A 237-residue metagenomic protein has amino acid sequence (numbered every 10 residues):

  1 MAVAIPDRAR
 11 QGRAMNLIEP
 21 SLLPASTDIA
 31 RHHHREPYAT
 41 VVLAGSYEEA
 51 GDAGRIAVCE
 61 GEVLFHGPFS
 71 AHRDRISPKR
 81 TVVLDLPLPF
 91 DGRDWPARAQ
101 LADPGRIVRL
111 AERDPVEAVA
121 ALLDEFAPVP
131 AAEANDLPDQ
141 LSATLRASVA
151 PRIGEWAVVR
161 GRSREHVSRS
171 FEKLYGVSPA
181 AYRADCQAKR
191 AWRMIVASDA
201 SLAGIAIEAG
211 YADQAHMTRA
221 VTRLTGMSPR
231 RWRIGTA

Functional and structural regions predicted by a protein language model:
A2-R98: N-terminal regulatory/effector-sensing and dimerization cores that precede helix-turn-helix DNA-binding domains
G61, H66, V167, Y211 (+1 more regions): Conserved active-site tyrosine of GNAT-family acetyltransferases
H72-D74, P179, P229: Short clusters of hydrophobic/aromatic residues that line enzyme substrate/ligand-binding pockets
R93-A121: Aromatic/histidine-rich interaction motifs
V116, A120-E165, V177, A181-S201: A short, Lys/Arg-enriched amphipathic alpha-helix from helix-turn-helix/homeodomain DNA-binding modules
E155-V158, R169, K173, I207-E208: Alpha-helical residues within the helix-turn-helix
K173-Q214, T218, L224-M227, I234-A237: Terminal helix-turn-helix DNA-binding modules in bacterial transcription factors
